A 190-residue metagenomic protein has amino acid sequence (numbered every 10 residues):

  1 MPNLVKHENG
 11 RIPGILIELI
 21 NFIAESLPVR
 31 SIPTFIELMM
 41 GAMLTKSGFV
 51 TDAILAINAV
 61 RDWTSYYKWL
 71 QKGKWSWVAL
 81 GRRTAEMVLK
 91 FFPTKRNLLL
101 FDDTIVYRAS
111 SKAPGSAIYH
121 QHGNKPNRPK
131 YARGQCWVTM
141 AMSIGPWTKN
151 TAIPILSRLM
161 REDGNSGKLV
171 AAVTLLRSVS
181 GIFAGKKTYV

Functional and structural regions predicted by a protein language model:
P2-V190: Conserved, well-structured functional cores that handle cations and Mg-NTP chemistry
